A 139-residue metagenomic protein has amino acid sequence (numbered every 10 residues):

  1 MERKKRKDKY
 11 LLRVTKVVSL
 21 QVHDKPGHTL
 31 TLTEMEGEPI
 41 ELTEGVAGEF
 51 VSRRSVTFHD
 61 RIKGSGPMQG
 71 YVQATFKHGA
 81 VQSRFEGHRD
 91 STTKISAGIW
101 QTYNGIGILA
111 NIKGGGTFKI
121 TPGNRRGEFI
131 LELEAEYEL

Functional and structural regions predicted by a protein language model:
M1-L139: Beta-strand-enriched cores of mature, soluble protein domains
